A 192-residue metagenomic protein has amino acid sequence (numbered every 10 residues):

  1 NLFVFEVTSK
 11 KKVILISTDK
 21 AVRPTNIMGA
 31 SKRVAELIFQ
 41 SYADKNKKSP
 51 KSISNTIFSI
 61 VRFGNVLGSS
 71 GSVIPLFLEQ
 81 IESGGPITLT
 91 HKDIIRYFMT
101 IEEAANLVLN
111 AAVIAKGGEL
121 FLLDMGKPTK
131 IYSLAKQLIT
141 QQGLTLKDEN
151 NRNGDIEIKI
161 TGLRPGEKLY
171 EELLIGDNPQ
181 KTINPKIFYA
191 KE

Functional and structural regions predicted by a protein language model:
N1-E36, S41, K47: Conserved Rossmann-fold NAD(P)-dependent oxidoreductase catalytic core, especially the SDR/UDP-sugar
S41-E192: Strand-loop microenvironment adjacent to phosphate/nucleotide-handling motifs in alpha/beta enzyme folds
